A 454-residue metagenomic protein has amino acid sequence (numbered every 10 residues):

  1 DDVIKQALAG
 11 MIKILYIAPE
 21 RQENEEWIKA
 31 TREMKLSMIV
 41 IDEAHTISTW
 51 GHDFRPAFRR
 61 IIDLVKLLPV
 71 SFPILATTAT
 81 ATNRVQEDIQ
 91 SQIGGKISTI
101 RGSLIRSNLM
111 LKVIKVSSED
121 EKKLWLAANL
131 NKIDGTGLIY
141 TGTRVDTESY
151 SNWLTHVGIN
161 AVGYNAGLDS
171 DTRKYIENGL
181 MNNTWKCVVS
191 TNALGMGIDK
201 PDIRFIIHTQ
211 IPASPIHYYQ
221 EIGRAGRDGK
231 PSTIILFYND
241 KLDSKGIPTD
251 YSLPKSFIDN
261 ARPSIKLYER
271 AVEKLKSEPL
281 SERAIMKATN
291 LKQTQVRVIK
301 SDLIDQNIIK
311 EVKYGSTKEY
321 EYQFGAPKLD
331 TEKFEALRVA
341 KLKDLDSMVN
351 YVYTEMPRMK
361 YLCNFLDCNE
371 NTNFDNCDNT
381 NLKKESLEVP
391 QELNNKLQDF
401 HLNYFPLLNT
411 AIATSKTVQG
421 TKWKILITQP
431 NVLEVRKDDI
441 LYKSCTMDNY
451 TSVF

Functional and structural regions predicted by a protein language model:
D1-R270, R283, I309-E319: Helicase motor core with emphasis on the C-terminal RecA-like subdomain
G10, N183, D367-C368, D448: Short loop/turn hinge sites at secondary-structure boundaries
P19, T428-Q429, F454: Structural motif
F54-A57, S264, K341, D439 (+2 more regions): Short, conserved glycine- and acidic-residue-centered signature motifs in active-site or ligand-binding loops
P73, V453-F454: Short glycine-rich phosphate-binding loop at a beta-alpha junction
L109, I139, V435-R436, L441-T446 (+1 more regions): Buried hydrophobic side chains on well-structured beta-strands
K122-K123, T414-S415, K443-V453: A short, well-structured juxtamembrane/interface segment
I207, I211-Q220, G226-P430, R436-K437: C-terminal accessory region of SF2 helicases/translocases
